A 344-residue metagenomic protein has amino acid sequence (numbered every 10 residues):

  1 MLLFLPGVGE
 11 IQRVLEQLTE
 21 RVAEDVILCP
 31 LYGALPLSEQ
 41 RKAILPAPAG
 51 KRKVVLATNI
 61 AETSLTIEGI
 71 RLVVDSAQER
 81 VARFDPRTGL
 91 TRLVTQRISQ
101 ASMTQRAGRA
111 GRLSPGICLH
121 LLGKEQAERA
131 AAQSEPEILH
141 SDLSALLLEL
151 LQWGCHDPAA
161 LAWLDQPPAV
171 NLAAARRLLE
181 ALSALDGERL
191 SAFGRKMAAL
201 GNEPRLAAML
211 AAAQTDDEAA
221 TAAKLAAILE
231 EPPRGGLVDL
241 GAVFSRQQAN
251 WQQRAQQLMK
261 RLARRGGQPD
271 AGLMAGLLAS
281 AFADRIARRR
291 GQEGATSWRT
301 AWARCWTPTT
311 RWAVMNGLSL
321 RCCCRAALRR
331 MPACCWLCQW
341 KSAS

Functional and structural regions predicted by a protein language model:
M1-M209, R329: P-loop NTPase motor module signature
R195, G201, L206, A212-D216 (+1 more regions): Extended, charged helical/alpha-beta scaffold domains that provide interaction surfaces
